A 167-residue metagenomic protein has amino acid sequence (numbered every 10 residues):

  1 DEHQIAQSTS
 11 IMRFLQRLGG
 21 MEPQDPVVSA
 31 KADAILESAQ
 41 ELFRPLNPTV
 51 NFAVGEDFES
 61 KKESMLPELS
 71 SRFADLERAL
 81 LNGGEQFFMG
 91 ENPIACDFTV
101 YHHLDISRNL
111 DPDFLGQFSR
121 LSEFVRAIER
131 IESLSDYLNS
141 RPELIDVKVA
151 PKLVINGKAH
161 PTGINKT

Functional and structural regions predicted by a protein language model:
D1-F73, N82, F88, I155-G157 (+1 more regions): GST-like domain detector, emphasizing the conserved glutathione-binding G-site in the N-terminal thioredoxin-like
S10, R120, S133: Residue-level recognition of oxygen-bearing side chains
F14, A79, F124-A127: Alpha-helical recognition domains of nuclear gene-regulatory proteins
A32, F87-Q117, L121-S122, A127-R130 (+1 more regions): GST superfamily/GST-like fold recognition
F43, G55, P112, D146-K148: A short hydrophobic/aromatic micro-motif that marks alpha-helical segments and, especially, helix-coil
N47-N51, L80-L81, I131-K148: Charged/polar, low-hydrophobicity segments characteristic of intrinsically disordered regions and flexible loops
D136-T167: C-terminal helix/juxtamembrane-tail motif
